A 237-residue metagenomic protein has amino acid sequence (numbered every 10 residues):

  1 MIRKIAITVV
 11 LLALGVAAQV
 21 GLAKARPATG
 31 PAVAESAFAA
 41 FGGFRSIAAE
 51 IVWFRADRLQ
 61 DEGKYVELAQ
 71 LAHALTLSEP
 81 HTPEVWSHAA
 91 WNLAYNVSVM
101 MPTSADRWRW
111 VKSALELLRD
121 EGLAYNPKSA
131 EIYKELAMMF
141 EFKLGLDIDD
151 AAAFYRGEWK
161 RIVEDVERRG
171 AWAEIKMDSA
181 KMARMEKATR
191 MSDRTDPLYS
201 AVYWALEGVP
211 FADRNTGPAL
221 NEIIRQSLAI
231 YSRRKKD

Functional and structural regions predicted by a protein language model:
K4-G21: Hydrophobic membrane-insertion alpha-helices, especially the h-region of bacterial N-terminal signal peptides
G21-P27: Helix-to-loop transition at the C-terminal end of transmembrane segments
P27-K128, E135-D237: Short coil/linker segments at helix-helix boundaries
